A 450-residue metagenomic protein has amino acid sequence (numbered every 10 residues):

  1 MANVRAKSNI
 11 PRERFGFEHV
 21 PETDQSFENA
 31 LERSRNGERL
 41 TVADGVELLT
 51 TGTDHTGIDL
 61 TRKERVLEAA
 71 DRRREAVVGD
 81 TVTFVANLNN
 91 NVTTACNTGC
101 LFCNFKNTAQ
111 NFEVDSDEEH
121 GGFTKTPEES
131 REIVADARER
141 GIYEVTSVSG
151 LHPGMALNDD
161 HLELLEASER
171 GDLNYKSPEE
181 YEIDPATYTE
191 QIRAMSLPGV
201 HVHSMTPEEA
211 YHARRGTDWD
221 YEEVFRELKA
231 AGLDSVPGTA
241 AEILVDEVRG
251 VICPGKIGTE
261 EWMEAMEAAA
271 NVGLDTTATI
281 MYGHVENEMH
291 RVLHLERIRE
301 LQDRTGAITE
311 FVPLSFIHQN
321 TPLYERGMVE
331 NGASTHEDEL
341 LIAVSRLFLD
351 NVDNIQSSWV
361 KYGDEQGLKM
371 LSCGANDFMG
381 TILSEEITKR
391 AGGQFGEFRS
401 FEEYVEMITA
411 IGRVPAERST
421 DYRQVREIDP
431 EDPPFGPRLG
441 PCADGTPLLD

Functional and structural regions predicted by a protein language model:
M1-T61, E68, R138, Q302-D450: Auxiliary Fe-S-binding modules of radical SAM enzymes
G37, A70, C100, V236-T239 (+4 more regions): Conserved, mostly hydrophobic/aromatic
G45, A86-N89, E118, S147-I183 (+3 more regions): Glycine-rich, proline-tolerant flexible connector loops at the mouths of alpha/beta enzymes
R65-D115, G122-S149, V236: N-terminal pre-triad scaffold of radical SAM enzymes
A76-V82, G141-Y143, S196-V202, G232-S235 (+3 more regions): Short, well-ordered coil/turn segments that N-cap beta-strands
E144, H161-I280: Radical SAM/AdoMet-radical enzyme domain recognition
V145, G150-M155, V202-R214, E242-D246 (+4 more regions): Conserved strand-turn element in the central/C-terminal portion of the radical SAM core barrel that lines
W219-V224, V285-R299, Y362-C373: Catalytic cores of alpha/beta
